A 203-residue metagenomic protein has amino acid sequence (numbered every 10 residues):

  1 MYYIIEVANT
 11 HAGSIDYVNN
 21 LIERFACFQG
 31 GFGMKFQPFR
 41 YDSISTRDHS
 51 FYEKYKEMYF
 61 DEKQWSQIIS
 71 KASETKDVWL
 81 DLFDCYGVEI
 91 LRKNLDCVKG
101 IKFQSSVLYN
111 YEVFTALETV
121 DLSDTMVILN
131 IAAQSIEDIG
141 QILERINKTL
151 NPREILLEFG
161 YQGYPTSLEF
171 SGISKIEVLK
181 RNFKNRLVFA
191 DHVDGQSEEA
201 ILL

Functional and structural regions predicted by a protein language model:
M1-L203: Catalytic cores and adjacent flexible loops of soluble metabolic enzymes that perform enolate/carbanion chemistry on
